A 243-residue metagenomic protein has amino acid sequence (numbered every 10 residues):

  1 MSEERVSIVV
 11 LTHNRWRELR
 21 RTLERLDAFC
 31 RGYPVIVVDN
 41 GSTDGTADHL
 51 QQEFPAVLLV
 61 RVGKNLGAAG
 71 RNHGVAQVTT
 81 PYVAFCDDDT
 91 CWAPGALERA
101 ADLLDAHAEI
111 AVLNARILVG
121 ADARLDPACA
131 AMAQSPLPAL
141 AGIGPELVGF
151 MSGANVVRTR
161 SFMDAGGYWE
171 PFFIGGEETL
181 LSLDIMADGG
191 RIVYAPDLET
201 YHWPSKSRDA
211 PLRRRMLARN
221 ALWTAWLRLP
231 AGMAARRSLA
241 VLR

Functional and structural regions predicted by a protein language model:
R17, R25, D39-D48, K64 (+1 more regions): A conserved acidic beta->alpha catalytic loop
E24-Y33: Short, acidic, metal-binding catalytic loop of nucleotide-sugar glycosyltransferases
R61-V78, R99: Glycine-rich, basic loop-to-helix element that forms the pyrophosphate-binding segment of sugar-nucleotide handling
V83: Short aromatic/hydrophobic "clamp" motif used to bind/position activated sugar donors
P94-P127: Conserved donor NDP-sugar-binding/catalytic core segment of glycosyltransferases
A115, A130-V148: Short, flexible, basic/aromatic active-site loop/helix in glycosyltransferases
G149-V157, S161-G166, P171-E199: A short, conserved alpha-helix in the catalytic core of glycosyltransferases
I192-R243: Active-site-adjacent helix/loop segment of glycosyltransferases that harbors family-specific signature motifs
